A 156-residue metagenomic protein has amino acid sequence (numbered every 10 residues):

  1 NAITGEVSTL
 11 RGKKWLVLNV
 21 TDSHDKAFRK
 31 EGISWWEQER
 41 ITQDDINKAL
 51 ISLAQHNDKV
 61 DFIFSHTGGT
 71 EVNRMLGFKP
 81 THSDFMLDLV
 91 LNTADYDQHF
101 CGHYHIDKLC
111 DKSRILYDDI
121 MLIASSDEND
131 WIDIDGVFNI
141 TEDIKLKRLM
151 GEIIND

Functional and structural regions predicted by a protein language model:
N1: Glycine/small-residue-rich loop that forms an oxyanion/phosphate-binding "nest" at active or ligand-binding sites
T4-G12, L109-D111: Short acidic-hydrophobic surface loop/beta-edge motif
G5-E6, A49-A54, L87-V90: Short, flexible, glycine/charge-rich loop motifs used to bind or transfer phosphoryl groups or to couple energy/partner
E6, N19-D22, T67-G68, G102-Y104 (+1 more regions): Active-site metal-binding loops of divalent metal-dependent hydrolases
T9, H56-N57, L91-A94: Alpha-helix C-terminal capping segments
R11-K79: Active-site-proximal loop/helix segment associated with metal-binding centers of metalloenzymes
D45, V137-D156: A short C-terminal boundary segment appended to hydrolase-like catalytic domains
T70-F138: Conserved beta-sheet core of the metallophosphoesterase superfamily
